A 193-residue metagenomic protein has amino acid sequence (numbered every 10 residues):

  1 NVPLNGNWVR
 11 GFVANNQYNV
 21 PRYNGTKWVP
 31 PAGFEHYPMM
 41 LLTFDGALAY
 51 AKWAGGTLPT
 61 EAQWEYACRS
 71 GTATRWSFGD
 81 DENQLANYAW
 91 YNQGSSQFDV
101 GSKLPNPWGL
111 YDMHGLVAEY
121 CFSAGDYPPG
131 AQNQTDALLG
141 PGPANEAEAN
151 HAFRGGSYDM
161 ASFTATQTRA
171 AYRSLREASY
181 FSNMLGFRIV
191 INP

Functional and structural regions predicted by a protein language model:
N1-G79, F122-G130, I191-P193: Active-site microenvironments of metalloenzymes and redox enzymes
G11, G33, G56, G71 (+6 more regions): Glycine-centered flexibility sites
G33-P38, N87-H114, S174: Short, well-ordered junction/capping motifs at the entry into regular secondary structure
M40-T43, K103, A178-S182: Aromatic-acidic/polar surface patches that form glycan- and anion
T72-A73, S96, M113-P193: Surface-exposed recognition segments
A73-D99, A147, G155: Chymotrypsin/trypsin-fold serine protease catalytic domain
D81, Q93, K103, F122-G125: Histidine- and/or cysteine-centered catalytic micro-motif in compact active-site loops
